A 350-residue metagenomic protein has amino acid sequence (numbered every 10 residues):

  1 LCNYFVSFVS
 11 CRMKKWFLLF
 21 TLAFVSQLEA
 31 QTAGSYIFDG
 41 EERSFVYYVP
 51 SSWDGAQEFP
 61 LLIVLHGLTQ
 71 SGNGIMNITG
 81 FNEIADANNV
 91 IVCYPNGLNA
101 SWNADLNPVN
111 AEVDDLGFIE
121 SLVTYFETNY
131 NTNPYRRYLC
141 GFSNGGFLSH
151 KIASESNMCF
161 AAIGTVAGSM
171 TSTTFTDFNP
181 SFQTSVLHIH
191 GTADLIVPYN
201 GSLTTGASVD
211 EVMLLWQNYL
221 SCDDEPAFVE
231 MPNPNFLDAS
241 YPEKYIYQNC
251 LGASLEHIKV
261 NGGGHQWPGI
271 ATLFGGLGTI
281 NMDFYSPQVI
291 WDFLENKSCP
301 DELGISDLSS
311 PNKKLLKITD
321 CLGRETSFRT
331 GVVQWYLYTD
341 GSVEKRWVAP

Functional and structural regions predicted by a protein language model:
W16-V25: Sec-dependent N-terminal signal peptides
L28-L61, A87, R137-G164, M170 (+5 more regions): A domain-start/cap signature at the N-terminus of enzymes
Y36-Y138, L148-K151, E155, G269-G278: Serine-hydrolase catalytic machinery in alpha/beta-hydrolase-like enzymes
I63-L65, V166, V260: Alpha/beta-hydrolase
H188-H190, D194: Short beta-strand/loop motif that positions the catalytic acidic residue of the alpha/beta-hydrolase fold
N218-I305: Alpha/beta-hydrolase-fold serine-hydrolase catalytic core, especially in secreted/extracellular enzymes
C299-T326: Residue-level detector of functionally pivotal "anchor" positions at catalytic/ligand-binding pockets or at interdomain
V333-P350: C-terminal tail/sorting-segment detector
